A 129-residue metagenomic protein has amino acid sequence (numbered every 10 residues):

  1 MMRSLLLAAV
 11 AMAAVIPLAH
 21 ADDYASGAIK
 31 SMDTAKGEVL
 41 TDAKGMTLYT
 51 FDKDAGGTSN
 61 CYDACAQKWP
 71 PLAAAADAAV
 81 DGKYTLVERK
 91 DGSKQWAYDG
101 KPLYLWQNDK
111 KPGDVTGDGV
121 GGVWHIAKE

Functional and structural regions predicted by a protein language model:
M1-L5, A9: Positively charged n-region of N-terminal signal peptides that target proteins for export
R3-S4, L18-E129: Compact beta-sheet-dominated domain cores in extracellular/mature segments
A11-A19: Hydrophobic h-region of N-terminal signal peptides that target proteins for export in Gram-negative bacteria
